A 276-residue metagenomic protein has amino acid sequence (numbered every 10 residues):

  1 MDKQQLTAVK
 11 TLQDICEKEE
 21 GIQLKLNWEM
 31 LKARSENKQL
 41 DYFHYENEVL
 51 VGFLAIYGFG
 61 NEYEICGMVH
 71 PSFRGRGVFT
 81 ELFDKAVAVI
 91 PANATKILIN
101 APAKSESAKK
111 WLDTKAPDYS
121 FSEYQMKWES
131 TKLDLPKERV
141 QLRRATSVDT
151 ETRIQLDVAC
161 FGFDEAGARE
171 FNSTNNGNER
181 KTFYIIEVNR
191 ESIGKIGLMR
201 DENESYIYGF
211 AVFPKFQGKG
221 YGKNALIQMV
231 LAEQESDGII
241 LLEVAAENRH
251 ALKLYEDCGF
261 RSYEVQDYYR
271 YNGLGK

Functional and structural regions predicted by a protein language model:
M1-E29, P136-E165: Short amphipathic alpha-helix that is part of the acyltransferase structural core
E17, L24-D84, I90, I196-Y208 (+1 more regions): Conserved donor-binding loop and adjoining core beta-sheet/short helix segment in diverse acyl/aminoacyl transferases
L50-G52, F121-S122, G194, G222 (+1 more regions): A structural microfeature
F59-G60, P71-E138, Y269-Y271: Acyl-donor-binding surface of acyltransferase catalytic domains
I65, I97-A101, I207, I240-V244: Conserved hydrophobic beta-strand within the GNAT/NAT acetyltransferase core sheet that lines the active-site cleft
G75-A88, G209-P214, G218-E233, L252-D257: Conserved acetyl-CoA-binding loop-helix of GNAT-fold acetyltransferases
S122-T146, G238-I239, E243-R249, E264-K276: C-terminal "cap" of GNAT-fold acetyltransferases
L156-D201: A mid-sequence, solvent-exposed acidic-amphipathic segment
